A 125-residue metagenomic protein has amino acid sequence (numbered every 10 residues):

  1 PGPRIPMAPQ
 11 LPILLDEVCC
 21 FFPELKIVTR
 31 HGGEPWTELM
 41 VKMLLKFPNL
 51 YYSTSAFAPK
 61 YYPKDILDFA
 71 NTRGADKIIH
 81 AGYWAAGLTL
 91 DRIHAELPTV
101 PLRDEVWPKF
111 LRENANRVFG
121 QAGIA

Functional and structural regions predicted by a protein language model:
P1-H80: Catalytic pocket-lining loop regions of alpha/beta-barrel enzymes, especially the amidohydrolase/enolase/GH5 lineages
G74-I79, L88-A125: Mid-to-C-terminal alpha-helical segments outside catalytic/metal-binding sites
